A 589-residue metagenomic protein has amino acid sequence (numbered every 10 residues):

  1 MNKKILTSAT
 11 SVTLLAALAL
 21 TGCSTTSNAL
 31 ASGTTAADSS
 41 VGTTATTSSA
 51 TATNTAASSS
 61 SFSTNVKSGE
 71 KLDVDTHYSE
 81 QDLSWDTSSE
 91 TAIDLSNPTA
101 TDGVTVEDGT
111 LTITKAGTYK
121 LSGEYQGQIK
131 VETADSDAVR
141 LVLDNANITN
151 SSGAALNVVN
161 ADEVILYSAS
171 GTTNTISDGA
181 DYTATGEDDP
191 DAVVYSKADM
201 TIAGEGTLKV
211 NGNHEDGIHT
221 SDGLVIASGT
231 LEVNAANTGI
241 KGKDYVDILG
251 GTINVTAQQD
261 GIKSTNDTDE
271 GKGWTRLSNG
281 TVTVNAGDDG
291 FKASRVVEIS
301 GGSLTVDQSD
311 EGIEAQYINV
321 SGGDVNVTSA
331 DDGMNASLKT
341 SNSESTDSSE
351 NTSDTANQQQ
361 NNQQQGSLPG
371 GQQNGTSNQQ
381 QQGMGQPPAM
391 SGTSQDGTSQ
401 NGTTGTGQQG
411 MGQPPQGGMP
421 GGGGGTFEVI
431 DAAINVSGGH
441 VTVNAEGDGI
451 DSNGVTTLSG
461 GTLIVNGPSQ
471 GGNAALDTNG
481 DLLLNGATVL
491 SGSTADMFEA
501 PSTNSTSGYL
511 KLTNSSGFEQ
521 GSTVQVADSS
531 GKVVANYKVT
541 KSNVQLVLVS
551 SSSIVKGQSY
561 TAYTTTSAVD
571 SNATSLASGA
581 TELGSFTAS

Functional and structural regions predicted by a protein language model:
N2-S589: A composition-driven surface/loop motif
